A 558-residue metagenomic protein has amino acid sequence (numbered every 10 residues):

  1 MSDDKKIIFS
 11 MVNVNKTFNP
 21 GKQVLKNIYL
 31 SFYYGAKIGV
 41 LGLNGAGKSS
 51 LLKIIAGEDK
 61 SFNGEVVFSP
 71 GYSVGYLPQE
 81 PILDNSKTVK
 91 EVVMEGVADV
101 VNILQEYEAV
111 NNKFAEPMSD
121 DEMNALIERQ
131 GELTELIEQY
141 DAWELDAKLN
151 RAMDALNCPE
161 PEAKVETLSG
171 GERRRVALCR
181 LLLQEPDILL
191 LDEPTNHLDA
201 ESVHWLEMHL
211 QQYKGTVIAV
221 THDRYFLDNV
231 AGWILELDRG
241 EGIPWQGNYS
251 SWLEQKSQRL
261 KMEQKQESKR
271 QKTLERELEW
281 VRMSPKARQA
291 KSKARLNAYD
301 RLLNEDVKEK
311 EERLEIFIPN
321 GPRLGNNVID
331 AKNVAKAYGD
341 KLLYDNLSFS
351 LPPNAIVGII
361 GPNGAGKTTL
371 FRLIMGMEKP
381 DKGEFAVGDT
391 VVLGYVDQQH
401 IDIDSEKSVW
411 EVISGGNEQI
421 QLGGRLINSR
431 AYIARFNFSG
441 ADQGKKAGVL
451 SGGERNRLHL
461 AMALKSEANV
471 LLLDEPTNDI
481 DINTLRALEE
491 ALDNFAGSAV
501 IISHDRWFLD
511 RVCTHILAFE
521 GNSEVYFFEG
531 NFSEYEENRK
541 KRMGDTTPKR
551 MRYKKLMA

Functional and structural regions predicted by a protein language model:
M1-S268, E312, P319-A558: ABC ATP-binding cassette signature C-motif
E135, S284-A287, A294, E315-G321: Alpha-helical segments in transporter systems
Q255-R288, S292-A298, L302-E309: Intracellular alpha-helical coupling/juxtamembrane segments of multi-pass membrane proteins
